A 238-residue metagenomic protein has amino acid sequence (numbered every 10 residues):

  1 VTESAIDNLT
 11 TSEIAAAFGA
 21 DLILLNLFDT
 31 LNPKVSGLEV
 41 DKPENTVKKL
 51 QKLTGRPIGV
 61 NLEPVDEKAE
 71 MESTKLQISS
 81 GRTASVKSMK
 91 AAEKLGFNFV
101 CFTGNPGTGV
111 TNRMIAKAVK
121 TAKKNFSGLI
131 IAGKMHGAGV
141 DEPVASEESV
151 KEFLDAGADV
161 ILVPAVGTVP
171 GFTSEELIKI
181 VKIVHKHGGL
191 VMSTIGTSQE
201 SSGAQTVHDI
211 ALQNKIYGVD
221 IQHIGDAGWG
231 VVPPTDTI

Functional and structural regions predicted by a protein language model:
T2-A116, L129-E147, L154-D155, D159-G167: Active-site beta->alpha loop and helix N-cap motifs at the rims of alpha/beta catalytic domains
L9, E70-R82, V140-E147, L190-K215 (+1 more regions): Active-site-adjacent loop and "lid" segments of alpha/beta metabolic enzymes
S12, M89, V119, V150-K151 (+2 more regions): Generic hydrophobic/aromatic pocket-lining and core-packing "Φ" positions
A16, Q51-K52, K123, H185 (+1 more regions): Anion (oxyanion) recognition and catalysis
K34-K48, I180, I216, A227-I238: C-terminal helical cap(s) of enzyme catalytic domains, especially alpha/beta-barrels
L38-V40, I115-K117, S146-E147, E176-I178 (+2 more regions): Short low-complexity, flexible loop/linker segments enriched in glycine and/or proline with clustered acidic
I58-E63, V119-K124, V150-L154, G171-H187: Short, composition-biased local secondary-structure segments
V160, P164-V231: Catalytic-face loop-and-helix region of soluble metabolic enzyme cores
